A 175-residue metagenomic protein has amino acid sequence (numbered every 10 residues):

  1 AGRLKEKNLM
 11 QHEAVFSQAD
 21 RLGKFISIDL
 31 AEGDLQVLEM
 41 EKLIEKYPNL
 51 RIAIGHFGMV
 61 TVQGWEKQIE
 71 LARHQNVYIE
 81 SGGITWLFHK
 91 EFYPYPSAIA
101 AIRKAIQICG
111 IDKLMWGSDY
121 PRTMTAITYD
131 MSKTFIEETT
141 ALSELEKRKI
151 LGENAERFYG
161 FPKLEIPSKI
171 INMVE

Functional and structural regions predicted by a protein language model:
A1: Active-site-adjacent substrate/metal-binding segments within catalytic domains of carbohydrate-active enzymes
L4-M115, K163-E175: Catalytic pocket-lining loop regions of alpha/beta-barrel enzymes, especially the amidohydrolase/enolase/GH5 lineages
I26-D29, E91, R122, K133 (+1 more regions): Residues at structural and domain junctions
R103-K104, I108-M115, M124-E175: Mid-to-C-terminal alpha-helical segments outside catalytic/metal-binding sites
D119: Active-site glycine-centered loops adjacent to acidic/histidine catalytic or metal-binding residues that shape
